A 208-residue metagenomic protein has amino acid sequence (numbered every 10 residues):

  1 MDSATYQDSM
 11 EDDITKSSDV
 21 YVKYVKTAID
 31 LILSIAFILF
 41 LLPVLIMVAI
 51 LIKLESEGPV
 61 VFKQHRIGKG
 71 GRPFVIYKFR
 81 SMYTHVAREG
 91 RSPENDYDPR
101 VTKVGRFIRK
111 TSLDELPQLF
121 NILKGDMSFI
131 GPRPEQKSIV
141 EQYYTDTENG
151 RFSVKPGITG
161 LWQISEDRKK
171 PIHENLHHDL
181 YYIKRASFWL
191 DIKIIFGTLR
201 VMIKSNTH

Functional and structural regions predicted by a protein language model:
D2, F62-R100, T159-H177: Short, glycine-rich, amphipathic interfacial segments at transmembrane boundaries or analogous
D2-T5, I14-K16, V20, N149-H208: C-terminal terminal-structure detector
Q7-S9: Extreme N-terminal "leader" segments
D13-T84, N121, I194-H208: A hydrophobic, helix-centered structural microdomain
K23, G71, K103, Q118 (+3 more regions): Amphipathic alpha-helical recognition patches that constitute DNA-binding helices
I50, K63, K78, R100-K103 (+3 more regions): Residue-level recognition of specific faces of alpha-helices
K53-L54, K110, I122, D167: Conserved catalytic core of Hanks-type protein kinase domains
N95-V154, I195-M202: A short, structured surface patch at a secondary-structure boundary
